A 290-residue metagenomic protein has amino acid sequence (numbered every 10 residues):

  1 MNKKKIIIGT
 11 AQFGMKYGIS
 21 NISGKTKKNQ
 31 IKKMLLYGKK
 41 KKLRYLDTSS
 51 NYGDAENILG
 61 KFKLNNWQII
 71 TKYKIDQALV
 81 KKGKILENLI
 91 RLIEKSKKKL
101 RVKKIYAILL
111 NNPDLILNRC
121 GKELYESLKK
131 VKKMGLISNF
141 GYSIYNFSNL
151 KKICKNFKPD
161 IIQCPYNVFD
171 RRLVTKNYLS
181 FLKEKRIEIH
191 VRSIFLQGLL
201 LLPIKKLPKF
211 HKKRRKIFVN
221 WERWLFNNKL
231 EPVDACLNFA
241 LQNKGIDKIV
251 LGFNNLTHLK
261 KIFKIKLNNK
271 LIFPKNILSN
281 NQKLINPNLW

Functional and structural regions predicted by a protein language model:
M1-Q68: N-terminal binding-site loop/beta-alpha segment at the start of enzyme catalytic domains that lines or forms
N2, G60-Q68, K97-K103, I153-F157 (+1 more regions): Acidic (Asp/Glu)-rich catalytic clusters
K16-N29, Y73-E87, I116-L117: Active-site mouth loops of central-metabolism enzymes
S23-G38, G83-L100, Y145-K152, C236: Short, acidic/polar
D47-N57, D76-V80, L86, L115-R119 (+1 more regions): Acidic-and-aromatic substrate-binding clefts and catalytic sites of carbohydrate-active enzymes
N57-K74, S127-G135: Alpha-helix-loop-beta-strand connector modules within alpha/beta enzyme cores
K97-N118: Active-site groove signature of glycoside hydrolases
P113-W290: Beta/alpha (TIM)-barrel catalytic core signal, keyed to glycine-rich beta->alpha loops juxtaposed to Asp/Glu that bind
